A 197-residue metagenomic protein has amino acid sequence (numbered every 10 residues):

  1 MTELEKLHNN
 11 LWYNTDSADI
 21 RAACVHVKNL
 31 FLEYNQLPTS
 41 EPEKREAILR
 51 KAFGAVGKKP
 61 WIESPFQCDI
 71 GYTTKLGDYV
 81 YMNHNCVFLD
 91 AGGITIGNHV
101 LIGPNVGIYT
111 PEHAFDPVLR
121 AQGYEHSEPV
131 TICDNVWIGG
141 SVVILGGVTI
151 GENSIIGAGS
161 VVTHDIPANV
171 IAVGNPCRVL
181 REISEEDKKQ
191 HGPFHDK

Functional and structural regions predicted by a protein language model:
M1-K59, C177-K197: Terminal amphipathic alpha-helical/low-complexity segments used for targeting or macromolecular assembly
E33-N35, H164-N169: Short arginine-rich
I48, S64-Q67: Arg/Lys-rich RNA-binding interfaces used to dock onto structured RNA substrates
W61, L101, W137, I155 (+1 more regions): Short-chain dehydrogenase/reductase
F66-T149, N175-C177, E182-P193: Flexible, glycine/small-residue-enriched loop-and-beta-strand segment within the central core of proteins
I150-D165: C-terminal/domain-terminus segments
V161-T163, I171, V179: Conserved hydrophobic/aromatic beta-strand scaffold that supports enzyme active sites
